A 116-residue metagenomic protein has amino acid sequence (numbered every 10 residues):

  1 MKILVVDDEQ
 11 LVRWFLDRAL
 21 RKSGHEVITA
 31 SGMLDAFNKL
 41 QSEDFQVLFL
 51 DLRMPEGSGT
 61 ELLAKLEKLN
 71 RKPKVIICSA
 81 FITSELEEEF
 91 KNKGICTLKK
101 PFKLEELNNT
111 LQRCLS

Functional and structural regions predicted by a protein language model:
R13, P55: The feature encodes the CheY-like receiver
W14-K22: Charged docking surfaces used in two-component/phosphorelay signaling
T29-V47: Acidic, metal-coordinating helix/loop segments flanking the phosphotransfer/catalytic sites of two-component signaling
G32, S58-E61: Acidic catalytic/metal-coordinating carboxylates
D51: Active-site residues of response regulator receiver
E61, F81-L98, N109: Alpha4 helix (beta4-alpha4-beta5 surface) of REC/receiver domains from two-component response regulators
I77-C78: Hydrophobic/aromatic residues positioned on beta-strands within the core alpha/beta folds
F102-Q112: C-terminal output helix
